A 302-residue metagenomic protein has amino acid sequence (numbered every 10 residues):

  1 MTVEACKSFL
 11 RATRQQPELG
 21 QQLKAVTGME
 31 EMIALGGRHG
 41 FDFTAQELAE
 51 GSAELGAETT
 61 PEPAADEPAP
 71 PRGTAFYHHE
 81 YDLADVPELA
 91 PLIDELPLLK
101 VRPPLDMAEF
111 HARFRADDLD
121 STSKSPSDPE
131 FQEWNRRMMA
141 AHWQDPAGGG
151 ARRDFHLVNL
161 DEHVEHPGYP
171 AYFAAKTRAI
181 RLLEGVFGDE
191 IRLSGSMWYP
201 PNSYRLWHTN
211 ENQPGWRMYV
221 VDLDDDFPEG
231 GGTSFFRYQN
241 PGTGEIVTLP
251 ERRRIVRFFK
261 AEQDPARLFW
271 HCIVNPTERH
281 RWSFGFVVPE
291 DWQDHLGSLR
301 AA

Functional and structural regions predicted by a protein language model:
M1-T74: Terminal, compositionally biased segments used for targeting/anchoring and flexible tails
T2, G73-Y77, L206-W207, D222 (+3 more regions): Nucleic-acid-interacting cores, centered on viral/eukaryotic replication and modification enzymes
Q22, Y169, L182, L206-E211: Short, charged/polar micro-motifs that form catalytic or ligand-binding hotspots
G28, P61-D154, A302: N-terminal auxiliary "cap/dimerization" subdomain that precedes the catalytic jelly-roll/cupin core of mononuclear
L35, G51, L92-E95, L182: Charge-rich, solvent-exposed alpha-helical interaction surfaces
R113, D117-S203: Signature of the catalytic double-stranded beta-helix
D189-D264: Catalytic core of non-heme Fe(II) oxygenases with the double-stranded beta-helix
G232-A302: Catalytic core of Fe(II)/2-oxoglutarate
